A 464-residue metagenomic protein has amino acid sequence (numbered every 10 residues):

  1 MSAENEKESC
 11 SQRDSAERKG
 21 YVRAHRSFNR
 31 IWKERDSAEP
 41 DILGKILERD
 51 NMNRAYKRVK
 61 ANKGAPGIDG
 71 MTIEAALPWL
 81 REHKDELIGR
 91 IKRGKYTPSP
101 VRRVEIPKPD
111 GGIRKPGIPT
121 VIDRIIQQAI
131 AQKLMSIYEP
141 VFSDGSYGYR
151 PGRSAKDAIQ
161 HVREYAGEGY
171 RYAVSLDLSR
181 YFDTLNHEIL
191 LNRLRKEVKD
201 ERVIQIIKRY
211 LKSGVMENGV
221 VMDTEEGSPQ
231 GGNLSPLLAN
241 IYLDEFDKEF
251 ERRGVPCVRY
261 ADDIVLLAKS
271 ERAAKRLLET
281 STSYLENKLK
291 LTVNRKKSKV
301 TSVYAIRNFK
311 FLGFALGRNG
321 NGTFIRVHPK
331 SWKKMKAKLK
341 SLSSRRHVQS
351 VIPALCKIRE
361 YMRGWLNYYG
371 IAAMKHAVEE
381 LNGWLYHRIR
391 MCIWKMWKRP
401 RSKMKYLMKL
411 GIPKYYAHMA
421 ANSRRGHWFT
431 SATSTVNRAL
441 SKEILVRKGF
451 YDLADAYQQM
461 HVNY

Functional and structural regions predicted by a protein language model:
M1-R81: Non-catalytic, polymerase-adjacent accessory regions of viral genome-replication enzymes
L47-D50, P100-R102, P109, I352-Y369: Core structural elements
A75-P98: Amphipathic alpha-helical blocks
R90-E105, P109, V141-V303, N308: Conserved polymerase palm-domain catalytic core
K212, K288-I352, C356, E360-R363: A conserved non-catalytic segment of reverse transcriptases and RNA-directed RNA polymerases corresponding to the late
D223-E226, K340-P353, W365-A377, W394-W397 (+1 more regions): Short, solvent-exposed helix-loop connector elements
K297-I306, I358-Y361, V378-Y386, R401-G411: A glycine-rich phosphate-binding loop feature that marks nucleotide/adenosyl-phosphate handling sites
R388, W397-Y464: Extended C-terminal regions of large enzymes
